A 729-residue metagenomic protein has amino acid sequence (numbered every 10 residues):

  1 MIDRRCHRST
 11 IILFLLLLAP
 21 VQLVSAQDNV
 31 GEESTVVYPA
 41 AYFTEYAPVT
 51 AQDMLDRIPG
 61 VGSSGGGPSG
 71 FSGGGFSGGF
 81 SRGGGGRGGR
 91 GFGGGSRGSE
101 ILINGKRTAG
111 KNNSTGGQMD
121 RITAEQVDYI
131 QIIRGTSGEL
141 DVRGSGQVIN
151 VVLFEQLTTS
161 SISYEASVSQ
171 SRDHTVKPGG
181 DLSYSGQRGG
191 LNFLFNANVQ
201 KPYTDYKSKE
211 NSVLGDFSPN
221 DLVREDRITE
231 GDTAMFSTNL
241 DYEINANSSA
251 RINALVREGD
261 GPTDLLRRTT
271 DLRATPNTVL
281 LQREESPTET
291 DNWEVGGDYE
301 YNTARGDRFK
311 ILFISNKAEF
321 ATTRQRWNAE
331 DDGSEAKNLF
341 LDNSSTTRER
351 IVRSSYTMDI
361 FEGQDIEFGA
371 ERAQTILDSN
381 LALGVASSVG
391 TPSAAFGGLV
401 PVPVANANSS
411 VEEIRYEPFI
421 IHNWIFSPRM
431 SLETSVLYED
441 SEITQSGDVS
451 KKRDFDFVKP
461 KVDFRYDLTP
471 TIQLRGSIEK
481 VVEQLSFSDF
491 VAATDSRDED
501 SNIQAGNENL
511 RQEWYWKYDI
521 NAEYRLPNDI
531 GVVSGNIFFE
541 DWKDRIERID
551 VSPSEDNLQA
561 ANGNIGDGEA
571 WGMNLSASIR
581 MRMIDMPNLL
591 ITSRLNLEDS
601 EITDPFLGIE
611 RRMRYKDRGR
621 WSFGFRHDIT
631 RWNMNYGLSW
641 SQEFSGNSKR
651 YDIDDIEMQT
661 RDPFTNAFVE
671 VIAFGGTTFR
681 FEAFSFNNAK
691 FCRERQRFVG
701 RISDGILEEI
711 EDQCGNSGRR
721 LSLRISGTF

Functional and structural regions predicted by a protein language model:
A51-M54, G88-G91, I101-N104, G117-D120 (+2 more regions): N-terminal periplasmic accessory domains that precede and gate Gram-negative outer-membrane beta-barrel machines
Q52-K111: Extracytoplasmic beta-strand/coil segments of soluble accessory domains associated with Gram-negative outer-membrane
R107-R134, L182: Short acidic/polar hinge/loop motifs at secondary-structure boundaries that mediate gating or recognition
R172-S208, S218-L265, S286-G306: Transmembrane beta-barrel wall of Gram-negative outer-membrane proteins
E284-N292, S345, S409-E413, T471 (+5 more regions): Outer-membrane beta-barrel signature, preferentially recognizing the C-terminal barrel domain of Gram-negative
E319, I376-D378, E442, K452 (+5 more regions): Surface-exposed extracellular loop regions of Gram-negative outer-membrane beta-barrel proteins, predominantly
F538-D541, A561-R650: Gram-negative outer-membrane beta-barrel transporters
N647-K649, V669-F729: C-terminal beta-signal and adjacent terminal beta-strands/loops of Gram-negative outer-membrane beta-barrel proteins
